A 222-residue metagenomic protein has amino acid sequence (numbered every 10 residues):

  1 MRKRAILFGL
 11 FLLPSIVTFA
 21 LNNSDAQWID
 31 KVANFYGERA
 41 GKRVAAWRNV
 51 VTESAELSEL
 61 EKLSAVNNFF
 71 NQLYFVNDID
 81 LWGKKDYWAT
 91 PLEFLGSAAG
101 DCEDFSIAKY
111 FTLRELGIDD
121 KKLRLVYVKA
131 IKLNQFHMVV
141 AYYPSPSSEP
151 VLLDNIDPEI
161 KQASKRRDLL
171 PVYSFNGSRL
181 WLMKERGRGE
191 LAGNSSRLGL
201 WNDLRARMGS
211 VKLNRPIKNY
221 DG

Functional and structural regions predicted by a protein language model:
M1-L7: Bacterial N-terminal signal peptides that target proteins for export
F8-L12: Hydrophobic helical h-region of N-terminal Sec-dependent signal peptides in bacterial secretory/periplasmic proteins
S15-V17: N-terminal signal peptide c-region/cleavage motif recognized by signal peptidases
F19-G222: A structural boundary/capping signal
